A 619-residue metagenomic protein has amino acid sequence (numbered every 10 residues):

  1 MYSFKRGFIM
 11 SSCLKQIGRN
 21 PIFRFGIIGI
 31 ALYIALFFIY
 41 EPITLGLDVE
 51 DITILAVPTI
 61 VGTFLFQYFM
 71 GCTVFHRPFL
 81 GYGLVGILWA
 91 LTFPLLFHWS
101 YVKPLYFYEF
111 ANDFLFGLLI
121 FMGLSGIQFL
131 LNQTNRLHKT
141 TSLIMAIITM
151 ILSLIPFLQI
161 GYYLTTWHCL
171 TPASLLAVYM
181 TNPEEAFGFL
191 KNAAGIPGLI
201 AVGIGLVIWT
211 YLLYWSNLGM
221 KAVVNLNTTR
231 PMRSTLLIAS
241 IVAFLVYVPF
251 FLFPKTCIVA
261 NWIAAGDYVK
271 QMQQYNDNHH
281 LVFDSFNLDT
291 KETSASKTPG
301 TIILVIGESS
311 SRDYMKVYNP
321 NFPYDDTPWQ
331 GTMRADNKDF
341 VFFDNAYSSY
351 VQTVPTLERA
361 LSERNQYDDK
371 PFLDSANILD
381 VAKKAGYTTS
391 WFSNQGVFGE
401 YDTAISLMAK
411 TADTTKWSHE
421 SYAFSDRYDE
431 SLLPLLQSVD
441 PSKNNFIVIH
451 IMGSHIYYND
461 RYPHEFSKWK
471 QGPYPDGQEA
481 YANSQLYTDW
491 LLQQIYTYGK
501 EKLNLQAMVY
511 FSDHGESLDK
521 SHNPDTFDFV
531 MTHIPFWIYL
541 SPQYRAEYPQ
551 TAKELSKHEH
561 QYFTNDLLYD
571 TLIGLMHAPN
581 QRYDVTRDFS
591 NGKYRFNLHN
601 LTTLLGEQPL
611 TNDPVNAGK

Functional and structural regions predicted by a protein language model:
Y2-A260: Transmembrane and membrane-interface helices of multi-pass, inner-membrane envelope-modifying transferases
C13-G83, S100, P104-F110, F129-R136 (+9 more regions): Membrane-interface soluble catalytic domains
L237-W469, T564-N565, D570-N591, R595: Active-site-proximal alpha/beta segments of enzymes that process anionic O-linked groups
S309, D513-H514: Active-site metal-binding loops of divalent metal-dependent hydrolases
V354-P355, M531-H533: Short, solvent-exposed loop/turn segments at the edges of secondary structure
L433-P434, K470-M508, E559, F563: A long, amphipathic alpha-helix that forms part of the scaffold/cap immediately adjacent to metal-dependent active
I534-F536, L540: SF2 helicase/translocase ATPase core recognition
